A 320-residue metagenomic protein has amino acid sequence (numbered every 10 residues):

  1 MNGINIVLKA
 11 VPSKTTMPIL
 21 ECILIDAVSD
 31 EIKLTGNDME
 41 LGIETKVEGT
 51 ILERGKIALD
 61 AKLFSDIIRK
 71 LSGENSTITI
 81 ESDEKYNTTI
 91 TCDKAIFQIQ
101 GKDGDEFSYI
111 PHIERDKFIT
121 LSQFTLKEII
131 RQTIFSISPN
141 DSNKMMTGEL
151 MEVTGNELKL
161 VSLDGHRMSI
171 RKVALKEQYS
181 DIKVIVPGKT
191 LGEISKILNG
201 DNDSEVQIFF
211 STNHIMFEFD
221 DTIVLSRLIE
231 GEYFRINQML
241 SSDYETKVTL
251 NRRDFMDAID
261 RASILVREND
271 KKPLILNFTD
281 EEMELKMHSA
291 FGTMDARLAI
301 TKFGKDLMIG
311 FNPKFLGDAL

Functional and structural regions predicted by a protein language model:
M1-L320: Structural preference for solvent-exposed beta-strand-turn elements and adjacent flexible terminal/loop segments within
